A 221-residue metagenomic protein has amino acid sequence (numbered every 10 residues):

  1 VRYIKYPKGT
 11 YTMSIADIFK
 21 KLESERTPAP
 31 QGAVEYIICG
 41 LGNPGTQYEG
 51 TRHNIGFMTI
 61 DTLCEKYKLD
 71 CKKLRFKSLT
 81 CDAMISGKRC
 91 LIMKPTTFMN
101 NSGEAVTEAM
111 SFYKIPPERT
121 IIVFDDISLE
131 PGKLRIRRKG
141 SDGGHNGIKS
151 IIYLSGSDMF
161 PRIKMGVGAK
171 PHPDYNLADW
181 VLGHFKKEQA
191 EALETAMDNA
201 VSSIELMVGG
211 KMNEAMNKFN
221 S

Functional and structural regions predicted by a protein language model:
Y3-K139, K149, Y153-K164, K170-N176 (+3 more regions): Nucleotide and nucleotide-moiety/phosphate-recognizing core
G144-G147: Hydrophobic alpha-helical segments within soluble ligand-binding/sensing domains
